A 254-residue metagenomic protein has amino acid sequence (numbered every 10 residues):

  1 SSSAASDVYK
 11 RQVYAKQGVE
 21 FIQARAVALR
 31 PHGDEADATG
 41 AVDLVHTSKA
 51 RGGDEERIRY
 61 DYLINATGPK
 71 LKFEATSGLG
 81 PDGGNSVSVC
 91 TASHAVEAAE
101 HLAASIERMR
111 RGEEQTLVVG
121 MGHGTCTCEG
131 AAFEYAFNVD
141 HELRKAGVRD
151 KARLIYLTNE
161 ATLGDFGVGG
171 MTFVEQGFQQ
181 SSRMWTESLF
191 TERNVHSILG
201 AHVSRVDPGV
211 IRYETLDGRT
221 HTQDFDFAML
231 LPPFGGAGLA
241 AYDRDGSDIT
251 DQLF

Functional and structural regions predicted by a protein language model:
S2-Y9: Short, small-residue-biased leader/transition segments that mark boundaries at the very start of proteins
Q12-E20, A104-R108: Conserved FAD-binding subdomain of flavin-dependent enzymes
Q17-D43, D140-L253: A Rossmann-like FAD-binding core segment of flavoenzymes
A28, A50, K70-L71, T125 (+1 more regions): Glycine-rich nucleotide phosphate-binding loop and flanking beta-alpha elements of Rossmann-like dinucleotide-binding
H46, T67-G68, M121, P232-P233: Glycine-rich, N-terminal phosphate-binding loop of Rossmann-like dinucleotide-binding domains
R51-Y62, G218-F227: Core beta-strand elements of the Rossmann-like FAD/NAD(P) dinucleotide-binding domain in flavoenzyme oxidoreductases
K72, P81-E113, D226-F227, L231-F254: FAD-site-proximal beta/loop scaffold in flavoenzymes
H94-I155, E160-D165: Rossmann-like NAD(P)H-binding beta-loop-alpha module
